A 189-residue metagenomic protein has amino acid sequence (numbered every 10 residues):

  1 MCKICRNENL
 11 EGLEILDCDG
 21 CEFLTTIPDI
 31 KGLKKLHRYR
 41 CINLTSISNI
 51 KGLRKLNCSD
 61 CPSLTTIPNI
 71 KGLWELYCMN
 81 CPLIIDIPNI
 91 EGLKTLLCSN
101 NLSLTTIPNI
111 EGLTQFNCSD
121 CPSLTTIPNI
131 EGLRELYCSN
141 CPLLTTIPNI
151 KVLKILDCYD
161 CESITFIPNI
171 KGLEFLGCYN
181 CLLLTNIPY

Functional and structural regions predicted by a protein language model:
M1-E22, T26-I27, K31-K34: N-terminal capping/linker segments that flank leucine-rich repeat
C2, R6-N9, N57, N89 (+3 more regions): Serine/threonine-rich low-complexity intrinsically disordered regions
N7, L44-I47: Short basic coil micro-motifs at the edges of alpha-helical modules that engage polyanionic partners
D17-F23, G32, L36-N43, G52-S63 (+6 more regions): Concave beta-strand-loop units of leucine-rich repeat
P28-I30, I47-I50, I67-I70, I87-I90 (+5 more regions): Low-complexity, polar/charged sequence tracts that form flexible coils or short amphipathic helices and often embed
